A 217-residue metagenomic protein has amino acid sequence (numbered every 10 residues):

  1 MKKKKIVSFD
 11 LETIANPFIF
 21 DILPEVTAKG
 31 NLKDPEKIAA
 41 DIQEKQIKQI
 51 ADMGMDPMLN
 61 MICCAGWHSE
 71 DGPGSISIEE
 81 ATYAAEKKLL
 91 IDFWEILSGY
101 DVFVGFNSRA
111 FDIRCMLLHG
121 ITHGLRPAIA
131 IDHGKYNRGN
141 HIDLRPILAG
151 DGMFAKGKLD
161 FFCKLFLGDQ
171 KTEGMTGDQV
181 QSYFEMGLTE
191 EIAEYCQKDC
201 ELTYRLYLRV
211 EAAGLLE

Functional and structural regions predicted by a protein language model:
M1-L90, E95: Conserved RNase H-like, two-metal-ion catalytic cores of nucleic-acid enzymes
K2-K5, N60-A81, E95, Y100-E194 (+1 more regions): Metal-dependent phosphoesterase core characteristic of DEDDh/y 3'-5' exonuclease domains
